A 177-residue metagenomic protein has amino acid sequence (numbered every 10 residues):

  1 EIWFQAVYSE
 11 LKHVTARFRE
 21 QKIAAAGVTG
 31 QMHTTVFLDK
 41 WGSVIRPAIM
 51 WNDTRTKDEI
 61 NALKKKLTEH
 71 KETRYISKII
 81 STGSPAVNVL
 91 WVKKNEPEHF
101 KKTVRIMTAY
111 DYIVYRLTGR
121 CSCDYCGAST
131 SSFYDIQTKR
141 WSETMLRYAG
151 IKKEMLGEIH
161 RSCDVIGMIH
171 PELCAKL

Functional and structural regions predicted by a protein language model:
E1-R46, D58, R74, K102 (+2 more regions): N-terminal glycine/serine-rich phosphate-binding loop of ATP-dependent small-molecule kinases, especially carbohydrate
R46-P47, D124: Short capping micro-motif at the N-terminus of alpha-helices
I49-M50, G127: Residue-level structural signal for beta-strand termini and adjacent loop
D53: Carbohydrate-associated surface elements
T56, K66, T73: Gly/Ser-rich phosphate-binding catalytic loop and adjacent alpha/beta segment that cradle a phosphoryl group at enzyme
E59, L63: Active-site metal-coordination/substrate-binding segment of hydrolases, especially metallo-dependent peptidases
E72-L177: Gly/Ser/Thr-rich active-site cleft segment
